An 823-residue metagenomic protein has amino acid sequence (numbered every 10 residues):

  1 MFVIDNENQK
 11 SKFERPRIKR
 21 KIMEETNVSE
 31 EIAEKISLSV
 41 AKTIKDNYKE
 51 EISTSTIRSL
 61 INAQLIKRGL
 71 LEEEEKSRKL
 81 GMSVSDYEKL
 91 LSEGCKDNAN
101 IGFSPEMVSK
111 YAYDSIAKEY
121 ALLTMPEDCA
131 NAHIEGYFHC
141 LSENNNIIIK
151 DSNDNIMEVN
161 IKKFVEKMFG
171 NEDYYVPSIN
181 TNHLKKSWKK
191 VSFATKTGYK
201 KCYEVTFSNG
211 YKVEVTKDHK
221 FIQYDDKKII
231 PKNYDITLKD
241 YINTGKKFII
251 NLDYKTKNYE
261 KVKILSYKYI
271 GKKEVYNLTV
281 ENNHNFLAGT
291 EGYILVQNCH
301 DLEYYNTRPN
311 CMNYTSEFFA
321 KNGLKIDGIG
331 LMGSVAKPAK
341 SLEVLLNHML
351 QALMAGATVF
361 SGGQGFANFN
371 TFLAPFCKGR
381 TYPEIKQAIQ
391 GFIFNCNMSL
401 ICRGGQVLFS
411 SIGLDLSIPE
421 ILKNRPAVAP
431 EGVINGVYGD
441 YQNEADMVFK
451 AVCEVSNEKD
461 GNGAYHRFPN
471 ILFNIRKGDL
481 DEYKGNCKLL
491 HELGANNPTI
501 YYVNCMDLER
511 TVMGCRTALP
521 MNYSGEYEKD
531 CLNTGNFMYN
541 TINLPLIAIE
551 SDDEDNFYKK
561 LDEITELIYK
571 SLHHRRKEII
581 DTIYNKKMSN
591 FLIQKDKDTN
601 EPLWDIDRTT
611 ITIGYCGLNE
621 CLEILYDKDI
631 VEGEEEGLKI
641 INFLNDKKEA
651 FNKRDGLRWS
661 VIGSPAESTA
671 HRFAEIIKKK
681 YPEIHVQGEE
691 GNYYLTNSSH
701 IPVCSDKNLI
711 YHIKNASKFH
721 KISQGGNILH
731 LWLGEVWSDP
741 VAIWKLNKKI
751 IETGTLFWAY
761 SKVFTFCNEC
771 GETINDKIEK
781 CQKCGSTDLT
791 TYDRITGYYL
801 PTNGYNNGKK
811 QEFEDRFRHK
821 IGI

Functional and structural regions predicted by a protein language model:
M1-C95, F817-R818: Charged, amphipathic alpha-helical regulatory modules used for macromolecular assembly or allosteric control
M1-N6, K118, L122, L141-C299 (+3 more regions): Autoprocessing domains of the Hint superfamily
E14, I18, G365, G614-L618 (+1 more regions): Catalytic-loop motifs flanking and including active-site residues across diverse enzymes
L91-C140, C299-D607, K628-I630, E634-Q782 (+1 more regions): Conserved catalytic cores of very large enzyme subunits
L603, D607, I611-G614, K809-K810: Core of folded catalytic or high-affinity ligand/protein-binding domains in predominantly eukaryotic proteins
N619-D627: Well-ordered alpha-helical scaffold segments within catalytic/enzyme domains
